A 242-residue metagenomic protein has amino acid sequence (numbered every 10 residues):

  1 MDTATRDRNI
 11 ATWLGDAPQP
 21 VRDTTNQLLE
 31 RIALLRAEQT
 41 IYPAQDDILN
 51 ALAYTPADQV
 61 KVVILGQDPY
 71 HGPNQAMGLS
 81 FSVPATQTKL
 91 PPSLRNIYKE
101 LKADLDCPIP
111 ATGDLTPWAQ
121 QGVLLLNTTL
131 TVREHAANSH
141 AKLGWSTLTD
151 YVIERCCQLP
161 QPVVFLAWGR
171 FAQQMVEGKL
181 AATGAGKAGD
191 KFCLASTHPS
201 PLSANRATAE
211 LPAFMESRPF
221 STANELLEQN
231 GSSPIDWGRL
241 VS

Functional and structural regions predicted by a protein language model:
M1-A37, E100-L105, L130, E134-C157 (+1 more regions): C-terminal capping/extension of enzyme domains
Q45, Q67, T128, A167-F171: Short, well-ordered beta-to-alpha junction loops that form the rim of enzyme active sites and present histidine/acidic
L49-D58, C156-Q158, E177: A short acidic-Thr-Gly-centered motif at the start of a beta-strand
T55-P110: Adenosine ribonucleotide-centric catalytic and binding domains
P56-A57, P117-Q120, K187: Extracellular/periplasmic catalytic domains that process cell-envelope and extracellular macromolecules
Q59-V60, P160-P162, D190: A general structural motif
I64, L148, C156-A172: Glycine-rich anion-binding loop/nest that anchors nucleotide
